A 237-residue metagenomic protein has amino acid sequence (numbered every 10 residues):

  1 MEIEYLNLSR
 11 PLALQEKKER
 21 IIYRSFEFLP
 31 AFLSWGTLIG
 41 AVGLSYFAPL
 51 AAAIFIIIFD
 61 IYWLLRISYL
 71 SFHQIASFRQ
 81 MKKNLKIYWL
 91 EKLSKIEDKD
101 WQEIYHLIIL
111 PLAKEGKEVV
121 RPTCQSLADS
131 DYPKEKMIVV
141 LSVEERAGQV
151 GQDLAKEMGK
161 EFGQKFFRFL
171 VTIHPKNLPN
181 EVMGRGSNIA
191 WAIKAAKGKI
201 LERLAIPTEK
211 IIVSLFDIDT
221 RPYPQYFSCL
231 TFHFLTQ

Functional and structural regions predicted by a protein language model:
M1-E97: N-terminal membrane-anchoring/stem segments of glycan-assembly enzymes
E2-E4, R79-Q237: Internal catalytic domains of large membrane-associated glycosyltransferases
